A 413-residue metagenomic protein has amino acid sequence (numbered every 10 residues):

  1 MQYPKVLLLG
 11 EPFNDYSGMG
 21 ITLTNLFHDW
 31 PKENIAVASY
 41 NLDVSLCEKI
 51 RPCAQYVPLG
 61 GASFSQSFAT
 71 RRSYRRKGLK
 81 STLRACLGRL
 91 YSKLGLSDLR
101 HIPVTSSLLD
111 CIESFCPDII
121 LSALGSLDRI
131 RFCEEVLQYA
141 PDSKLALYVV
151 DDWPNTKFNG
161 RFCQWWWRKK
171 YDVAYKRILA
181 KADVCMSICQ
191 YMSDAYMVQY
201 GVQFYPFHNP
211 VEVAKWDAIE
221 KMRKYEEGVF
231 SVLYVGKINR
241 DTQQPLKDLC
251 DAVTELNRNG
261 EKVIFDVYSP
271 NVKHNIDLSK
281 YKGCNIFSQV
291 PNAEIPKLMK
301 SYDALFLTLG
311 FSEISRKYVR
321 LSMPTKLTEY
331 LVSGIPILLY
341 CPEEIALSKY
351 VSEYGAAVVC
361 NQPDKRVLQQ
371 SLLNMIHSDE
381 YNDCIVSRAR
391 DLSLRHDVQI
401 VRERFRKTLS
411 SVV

Functional and structural regions predicted by a protein language model:
M1-A69, F204, E212, V253-N259: N-terminal subdomain of nucleotide-sugar transferases
L26, D110, D128-R131, E135 (+3 more regions): Membrane-proximal helix-turn-helix segments that form the acceptor-binding/catalytic region of lipid-linked
V44-H101: A conserved catalytic-core segment of Leloir-type glycosyltransferases
Y191, N209-P210: Carbohydrate-associated surface elements
E212-A218, K224-S279, S288-A293: Conserved catalytic-core segment of nucleotide-activated headgroup transferases in glycan assembly
D241-Q244, A293-I295, L305-T328, I337-K349: Nucleotide-sugar-dependent
S269-K273, C284-Y302, G310, P363: Conserved active-site histidine-acidic residue motif and adjacent donor-binding/catalytic loop of glycosyltransferases
P363, V367, D379-S410: A charged, aromatic-enriched C-terminal amphipathic alpha-helix characteristic of glycosyltransferases across folds
